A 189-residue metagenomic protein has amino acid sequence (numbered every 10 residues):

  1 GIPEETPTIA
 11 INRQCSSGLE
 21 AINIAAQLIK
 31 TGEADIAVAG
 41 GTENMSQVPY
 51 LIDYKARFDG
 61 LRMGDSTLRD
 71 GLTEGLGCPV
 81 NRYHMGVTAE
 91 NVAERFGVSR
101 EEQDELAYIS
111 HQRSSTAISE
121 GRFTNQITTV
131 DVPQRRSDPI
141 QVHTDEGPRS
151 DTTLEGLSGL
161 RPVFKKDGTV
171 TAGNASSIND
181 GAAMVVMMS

Functional and structural regions predicted by a protein language model:
G1-A37, P79-H84, D151-S177: Conserved catalytic cysteine-centered active-site region of acyl-thioester-dependent Claisen-condensing enzymes
I9, G41, P49, E105 (+1 more regions): Proline- and acidic/polar-enriched loop/turn elements at helix boundaries
A10-I11, T73-G75, S99: A short, structure-level motif marking secondary-structure boundaries and short turns
R13-E43, A93-R122, M184-S189: Active-site-proximal alpha-helical scaffold in enzymes
A21, P49-Y50, I140-T144: Short, well-ordered secondary-structure micro-motifs
I36-V92: Flexible glycine-/small-residue-enriched beta->alpha junction loops that bind anionic phosphate/pyrophosphate groups
L72-E74, E94, D167-A172: Flexible glycine/proline-enriched surface loops and loop-helix/loop-strand junctions
E102-S189: N-terminal extracellular/periplasmic Venus flytrap/periplasmic-binding protein-like
